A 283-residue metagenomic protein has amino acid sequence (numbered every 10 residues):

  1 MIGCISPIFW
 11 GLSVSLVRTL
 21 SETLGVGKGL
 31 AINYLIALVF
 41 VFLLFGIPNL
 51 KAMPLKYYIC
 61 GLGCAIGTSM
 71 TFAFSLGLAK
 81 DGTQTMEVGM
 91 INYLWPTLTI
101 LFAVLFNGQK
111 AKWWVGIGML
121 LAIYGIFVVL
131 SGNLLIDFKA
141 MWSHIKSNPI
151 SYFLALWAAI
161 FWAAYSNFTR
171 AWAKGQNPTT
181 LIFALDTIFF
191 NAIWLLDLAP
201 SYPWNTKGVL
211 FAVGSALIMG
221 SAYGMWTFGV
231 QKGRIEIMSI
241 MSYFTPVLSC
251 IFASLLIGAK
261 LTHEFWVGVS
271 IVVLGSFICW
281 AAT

Functional and structural regions predicted by a protein language model:
M1-I2, G27-L44, L55-I59, G118-Y124 (+3 more regions): Hydrophobic alpha-helical transmembrane segments of multi-pass integral membrane proteins, especially transporters
M1-K28, D137-A171, L217: Glycine-/small-residue-enriched transmembrane alpha-helix faces in small-molecule transporters and effluxers
F9-L16, P48-M86, V128, A216-G233: Specific transmembrane alpha-helical segments of multi-pass solute transporters/efflux pumps, especially DMT/EamA
G11, S15, F42, L62-I66 (+7 more regions): Hydrophobic/small/kink-forming positions within alpha-helical transmembrane segments of polytopic membrane proteins
S15-T23, G77-D81, L130-S147, W194-A212 (+2 more regions): Membrane-interface helix termini and inter-helical loops of multi-pass transporters
L20, G29, S75, L105-A111 (+6 more regions): Hydrophobic/aromatic residues within transmembrane alpha-helices of multi-pass small-molecule transporters
K28-L38, L76-N107, I235-L255: Specific alpha-helical transmembrane segments that line the substrate/conduction pathway and gating interfaces
V41, C60, A111-L134, Y243 (+2 more regions): Hydrophobic transmembrane alpha-helices of multi-pass small-molecule transport proteins
